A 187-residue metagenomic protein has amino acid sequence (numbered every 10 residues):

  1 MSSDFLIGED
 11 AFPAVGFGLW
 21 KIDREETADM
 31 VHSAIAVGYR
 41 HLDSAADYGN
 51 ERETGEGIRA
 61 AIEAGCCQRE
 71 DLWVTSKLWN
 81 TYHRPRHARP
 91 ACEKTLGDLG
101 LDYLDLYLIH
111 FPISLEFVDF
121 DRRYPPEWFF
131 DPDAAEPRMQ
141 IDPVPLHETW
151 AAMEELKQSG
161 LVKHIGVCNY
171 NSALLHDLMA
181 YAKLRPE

Functional and structural regions predicted by a protein language model:
M1-L72, R86-P90, D102, E148 (+1 more regions): N-terminal binding-site loop/beta-alpha segment at the start of enzyme catalytic domains that lines or forms
A14, T75-K77, L108-I109, A134: Short beta-strands and strand-loop turn motifs
G16-G18, L78-W79, M139-I141, V162: Short, contiguous strand/loop micro-motifs
W20-I22, A45-D47, K77-T81, I109-P112 (+1 more regions): Active-site beta-loop-alpha junctions enriched in small/polar residues
R24, G49, H83, E116 (+1 more regions): Conserved protein kinase catalytic core
D71-W73, K163-H164: Proline-centered loop/turn at the N-terminus of a beta-strand
R89-E187: Glycine/proline-rich, positively charged, aromatic-decorated active-site loop/lid region on the catalytic face
